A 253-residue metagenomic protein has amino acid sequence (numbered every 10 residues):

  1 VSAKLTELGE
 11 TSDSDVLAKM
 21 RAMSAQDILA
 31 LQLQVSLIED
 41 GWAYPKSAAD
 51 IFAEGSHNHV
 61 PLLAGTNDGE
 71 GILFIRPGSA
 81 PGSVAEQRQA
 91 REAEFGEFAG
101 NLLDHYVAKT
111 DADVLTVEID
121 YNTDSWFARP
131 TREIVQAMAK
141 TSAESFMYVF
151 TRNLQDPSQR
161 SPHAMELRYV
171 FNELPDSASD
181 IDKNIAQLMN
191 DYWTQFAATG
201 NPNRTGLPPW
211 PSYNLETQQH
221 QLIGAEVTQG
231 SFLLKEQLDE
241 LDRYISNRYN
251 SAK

Functional and structural regions predicted by a protein language model:
V1-A90, T116-K140: Substrate-access "cap/lid" subdomains that shape and gate the entrance to catalytic or ligand-binding pockets
L5, S24, Y106, T110 (+3 more regions): Sec/Tat-exported extracytoplasmic proteins
E7, A108, E173-S177: General structural signal for alpha-helix termini and helix-helix connectors
E10-S12, T110-V114, Y169-F171: Short acidic (Asp/Glu) and glycine-rich catalytic loops that position anionic groups and cofactors
H57-H105, D180, N190, I223-K253: C-terminal, loop-rich substrate-recognition/catalytic regions characterized by aromatic stacking residues
T66-N67, Y106, R152, F171: Short, small-residue-rich loop/turn micro-motifs
G96-T141, F146-R152: Alpha/beta-hydrolase fold catalytic core
A128-K253: Mobile gating loops/cap/lid regions near enzyme active sites that modulate substrate access
